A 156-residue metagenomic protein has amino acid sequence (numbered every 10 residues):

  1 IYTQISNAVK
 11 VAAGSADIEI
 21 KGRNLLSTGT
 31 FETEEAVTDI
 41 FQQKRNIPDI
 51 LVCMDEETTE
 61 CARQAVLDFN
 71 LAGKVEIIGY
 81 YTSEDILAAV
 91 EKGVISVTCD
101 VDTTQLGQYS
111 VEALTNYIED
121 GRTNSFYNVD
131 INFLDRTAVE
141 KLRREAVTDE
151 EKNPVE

Functional and structural regions predicted by a protein language model:
T3-Q4, A8, T30-A36, T82-I86 (+1 more regions): Hydrophobic alpha-helical segments within soluble ligand-binding/sensing domains
I5-E19: Ligand-binding cleft/hinge of the Venus flytrap
V9-K10, K21, S27-A88: Hydrophobic alpha-helical
A12-A16, A65, Y117-G121: Change "in soluble alpha/beta enzymes" to "in soluble alpha/beta proteins
A16, G73, G93-V94: Short, structured coil segments at secondary-structure junctions
K92-T104: Short beta-strand elements at the ligand-binding edges of bilobed clamshell
D102-E156: Hinge/cleft segment of the Venus flytrap/periplasmic-binding protein
